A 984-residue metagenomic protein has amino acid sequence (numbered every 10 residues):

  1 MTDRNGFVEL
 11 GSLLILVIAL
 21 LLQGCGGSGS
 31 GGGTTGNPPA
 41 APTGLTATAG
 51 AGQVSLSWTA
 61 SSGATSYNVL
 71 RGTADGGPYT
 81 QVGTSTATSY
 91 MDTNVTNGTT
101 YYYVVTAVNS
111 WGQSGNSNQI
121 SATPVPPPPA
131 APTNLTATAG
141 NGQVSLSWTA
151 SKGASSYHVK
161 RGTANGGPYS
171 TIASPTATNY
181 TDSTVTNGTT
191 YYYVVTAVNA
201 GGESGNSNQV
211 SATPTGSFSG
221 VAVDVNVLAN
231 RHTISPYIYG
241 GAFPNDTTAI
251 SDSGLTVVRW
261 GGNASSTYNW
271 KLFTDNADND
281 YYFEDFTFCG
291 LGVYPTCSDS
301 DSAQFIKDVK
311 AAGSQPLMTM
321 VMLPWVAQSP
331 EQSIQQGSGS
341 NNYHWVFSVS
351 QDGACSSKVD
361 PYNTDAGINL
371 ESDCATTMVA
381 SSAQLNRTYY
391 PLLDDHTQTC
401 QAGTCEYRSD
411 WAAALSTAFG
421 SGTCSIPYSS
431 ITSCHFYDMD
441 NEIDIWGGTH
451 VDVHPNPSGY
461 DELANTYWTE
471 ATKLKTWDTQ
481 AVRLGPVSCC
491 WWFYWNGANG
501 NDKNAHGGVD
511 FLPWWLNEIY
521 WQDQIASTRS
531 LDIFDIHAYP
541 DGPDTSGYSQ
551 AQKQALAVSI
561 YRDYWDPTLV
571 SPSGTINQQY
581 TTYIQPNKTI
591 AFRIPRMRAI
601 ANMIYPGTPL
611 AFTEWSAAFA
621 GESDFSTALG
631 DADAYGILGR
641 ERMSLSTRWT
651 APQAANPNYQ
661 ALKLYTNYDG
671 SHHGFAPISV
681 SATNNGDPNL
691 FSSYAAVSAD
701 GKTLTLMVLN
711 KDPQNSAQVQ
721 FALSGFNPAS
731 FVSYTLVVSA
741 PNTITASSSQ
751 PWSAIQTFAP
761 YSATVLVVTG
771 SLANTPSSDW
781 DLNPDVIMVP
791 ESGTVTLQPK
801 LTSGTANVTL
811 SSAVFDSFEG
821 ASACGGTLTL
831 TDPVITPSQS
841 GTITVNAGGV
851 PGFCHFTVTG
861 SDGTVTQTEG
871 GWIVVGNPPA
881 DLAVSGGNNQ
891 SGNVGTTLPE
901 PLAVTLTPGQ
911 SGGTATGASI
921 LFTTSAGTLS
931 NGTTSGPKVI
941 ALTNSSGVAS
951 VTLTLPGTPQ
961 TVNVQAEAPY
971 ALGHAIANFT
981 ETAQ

Functional and structural regions predicted by a protein language model:
L21-G24: C-terminal motif of bacterial Sec signal peptides marking the signal peptidase cleavage site
G32-G63, N97, S110-G153, N187 (+1 more regions): Pro/Thr/Ser/Gly-rich low-complexity, intrinsically disordered linker/stalk tracts
D92-W111, D182-G201: Beta-strand-rich modules
F218-Q550: N-terminal catalytic cores of secreted or lumenal carbohydrate-active enzymes
L463, T469-W477, D541-A618: Glycoside hydrolase catalytic-domain groove-lining segments
D624, Y635-T705, A740: Glycan-recognition and catalytic regions of carbohydrate-active enzymes
D687-N727, T764-T769: Carbohydrate-binding surface patches
S838-S840, N846-Q984: The feature marks long extracellular or luminal low-complexity segments
